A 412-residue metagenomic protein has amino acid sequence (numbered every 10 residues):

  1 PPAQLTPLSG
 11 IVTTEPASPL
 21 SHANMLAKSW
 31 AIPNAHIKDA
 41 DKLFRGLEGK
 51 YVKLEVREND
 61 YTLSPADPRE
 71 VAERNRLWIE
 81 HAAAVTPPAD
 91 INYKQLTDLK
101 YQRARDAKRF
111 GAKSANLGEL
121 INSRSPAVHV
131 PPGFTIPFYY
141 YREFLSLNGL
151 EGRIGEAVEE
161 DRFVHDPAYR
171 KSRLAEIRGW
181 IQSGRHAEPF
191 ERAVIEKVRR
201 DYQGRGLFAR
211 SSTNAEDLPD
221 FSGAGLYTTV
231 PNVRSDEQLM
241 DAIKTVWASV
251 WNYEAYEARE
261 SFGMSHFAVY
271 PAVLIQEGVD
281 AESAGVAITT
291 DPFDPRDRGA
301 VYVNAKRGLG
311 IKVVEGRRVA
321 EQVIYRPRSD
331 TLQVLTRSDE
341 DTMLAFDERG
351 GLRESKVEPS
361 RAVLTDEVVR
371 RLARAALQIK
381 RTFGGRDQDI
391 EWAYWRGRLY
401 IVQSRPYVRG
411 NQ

Functional and structural regions predicted by a protein language model:
P1, I37-L274, S283, S360-G384 (+2 more regions): N-terminal beta-alpha lobe that positions the nucleotide/phosphoryl donor in ATP/NTP-coupled carboxylate activation
P1-D39, Y302: Extracellular/luminal Protease-associated
E15, T213, E277-V279, P292 (+4 more regions): Short, flexible loop/turn elements at secondary-structure junctions
M25-I32, L120-R124, D291-D294: Alpha-helix C-terminal capping segments
R69-E70, L309, Y407-R409: Short, surface-exposed beta-strand-loop junctions and turns on beta-sheet-rich folds
R210, F221, V230-N232, A242-I243 (+2 more regions): Beta-strand scaffold of nucleotide-dependent catalytic cores
G225, P295, G384-G410: Conserved metal-phosphate-binding beta-hairpin within the catalytic cores of diverse ATP-dependent phosphoryl-transfer
N304-D389, A393-R396: Conserved catalytic alpha/beta cores of large enzymes that bind or transform nucleotide phosphates and polynucleotides
